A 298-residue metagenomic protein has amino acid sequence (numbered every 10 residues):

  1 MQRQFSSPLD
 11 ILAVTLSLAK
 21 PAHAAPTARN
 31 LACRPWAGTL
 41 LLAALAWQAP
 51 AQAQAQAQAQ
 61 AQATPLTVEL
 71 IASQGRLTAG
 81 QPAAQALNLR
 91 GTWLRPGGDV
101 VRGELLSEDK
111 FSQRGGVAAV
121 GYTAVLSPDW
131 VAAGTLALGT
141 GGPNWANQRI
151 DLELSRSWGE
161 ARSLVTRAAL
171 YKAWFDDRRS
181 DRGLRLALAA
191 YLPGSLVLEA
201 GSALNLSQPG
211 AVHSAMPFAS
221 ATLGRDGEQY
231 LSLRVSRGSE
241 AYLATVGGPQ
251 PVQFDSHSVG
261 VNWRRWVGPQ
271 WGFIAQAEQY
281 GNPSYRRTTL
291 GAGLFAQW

Functional and structural regions predicted by a protein language model:
M1-P65: Cleavable N-terminal export/targeting peptides
A53-T123, A241-A244, Q250-Q253: Outer-membrane beta-barrel initiation region
L66-V68, P96-G103, P128-G134, G159-A168 (+3 more regions): Repeated loop/turn-to-beta-strand initiation elements of outer-membrane beta-barrel proteins
V68-Q74, G103-S107, G134-L138, I150-L152 (+6 more regions): Transmembrane beta-barrel strands of outer-membrane/channel proteins
G75-Q85, S107-V117, L138-R149, A173-R182 (+3 more regions): Solvent-exposed loop/turn segments connecting transmembrane beta-strands in outer-membrane beta-barrel proteins
L87-G91, A118-V120, I150-L154, L186 (+3 more regions): Membrane-embedded beta-strands of outer-membrane beta-barrel proteins, especially the hydrophobic/small aromatic
T140-G142, S220-T222, E228-G272: Outer membrane beta-barrel transmembrane domains
A219-R225, R286-W298: Outer-membrane beta-barrel "beta-signal"
